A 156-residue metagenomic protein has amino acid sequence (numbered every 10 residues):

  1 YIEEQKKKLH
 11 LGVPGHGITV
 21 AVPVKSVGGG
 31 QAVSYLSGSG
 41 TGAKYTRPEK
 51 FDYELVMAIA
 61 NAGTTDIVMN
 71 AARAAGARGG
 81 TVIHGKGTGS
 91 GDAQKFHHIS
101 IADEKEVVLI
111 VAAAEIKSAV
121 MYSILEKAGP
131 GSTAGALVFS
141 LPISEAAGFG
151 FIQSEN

Functional and structural regions predicted by a protein language model:
Y1-N156: Positively charged, small/polar-rich N-terminal and surface patches that mediate targeting and assembly and bind
